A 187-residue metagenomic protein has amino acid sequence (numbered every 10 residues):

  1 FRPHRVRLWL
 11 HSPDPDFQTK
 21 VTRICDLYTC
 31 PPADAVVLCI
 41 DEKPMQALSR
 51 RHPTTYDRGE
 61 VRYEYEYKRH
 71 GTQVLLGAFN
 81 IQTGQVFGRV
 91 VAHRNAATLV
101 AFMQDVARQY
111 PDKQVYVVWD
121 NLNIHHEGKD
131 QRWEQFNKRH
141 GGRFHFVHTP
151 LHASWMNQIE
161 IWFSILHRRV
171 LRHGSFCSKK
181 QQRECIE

Functional and structural regions predicted by a protein language model:
F1-P13, V36, E42-Q46: Conserved short alpha-helical interface segments
V21-Q104: Extended, low-complexity cationic-aromatic segments
D34-A35, D112-Q114: Short coil/turn segments at beta-strand junctions that form active-site/ligand-binding loops
Q46-L48, I124-E127, S154-Q158: Short catalytic/ligand-binding loop motif for oxyanion handling, primarily in non-cytosolic enzymes, centered on
R62-K68, F136-Q158, G174-F176: RNase H-like polynucleotidyl transferase catalytic core
N80, V90-H93, Q104, R108 (+2 more regions): Hydrophobic protein-protein interaction segments
V86, I159-Q181, C185: Active-site proximal helix-loop segment of RNase H-like, two-metal nucleases, encompassing DDE(D)
K113-G128, T149-P150: Acidic/histidine-rich, metal-coordinating catalytic segments
